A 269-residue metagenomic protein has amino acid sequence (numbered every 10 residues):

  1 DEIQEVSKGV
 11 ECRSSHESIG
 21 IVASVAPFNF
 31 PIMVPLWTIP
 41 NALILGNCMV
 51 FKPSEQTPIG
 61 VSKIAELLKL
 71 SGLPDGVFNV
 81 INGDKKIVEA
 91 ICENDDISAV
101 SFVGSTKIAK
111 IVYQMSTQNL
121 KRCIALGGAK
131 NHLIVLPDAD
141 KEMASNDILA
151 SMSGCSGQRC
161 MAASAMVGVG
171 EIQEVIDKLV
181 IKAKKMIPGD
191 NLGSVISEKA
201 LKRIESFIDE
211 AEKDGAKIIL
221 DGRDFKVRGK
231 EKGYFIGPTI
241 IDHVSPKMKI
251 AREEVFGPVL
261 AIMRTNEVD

Functional and structural regions predicted by a protein language model:
E2-S145: Rossmann-like NAD(P) dinucleotide-binding subdomain of oxidoreductase/dehydrogenase enzymes
F30, G154, V255-F256: Glycine-rich phosphate/pyrophosphate-binding beta-alpha loops
D75, N94, G127-A129, Q158-A162 (+1 more regions): Short glycine-enriched loop/turn motifs at secondary-structure junctions
V80-G83, I262-N266: Short acidic-hydrophobic, aromatic-tinged amphipathic segments that line or gate anion-handling sites
A99, K107-S245, E267-D269: ALDH superfamily catalytic-core signature
G233-I236, E253-V259: Conserved glycine-rich beta-strand-loop-beta hairpin in the small C-terminal domain of fold type I
